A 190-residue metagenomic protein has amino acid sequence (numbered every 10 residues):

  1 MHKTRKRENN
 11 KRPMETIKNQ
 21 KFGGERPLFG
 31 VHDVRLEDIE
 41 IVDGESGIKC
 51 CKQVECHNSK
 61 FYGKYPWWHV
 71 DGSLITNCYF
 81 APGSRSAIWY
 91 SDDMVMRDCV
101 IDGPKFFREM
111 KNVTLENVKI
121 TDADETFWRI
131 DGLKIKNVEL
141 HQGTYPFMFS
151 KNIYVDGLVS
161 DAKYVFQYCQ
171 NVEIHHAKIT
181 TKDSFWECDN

Functional and structural regions predicted by a protein language model:
R7, R12-N190: Long, distal/terminal scaffolding or interaction modules with repetitive or compositionally biased sequence
